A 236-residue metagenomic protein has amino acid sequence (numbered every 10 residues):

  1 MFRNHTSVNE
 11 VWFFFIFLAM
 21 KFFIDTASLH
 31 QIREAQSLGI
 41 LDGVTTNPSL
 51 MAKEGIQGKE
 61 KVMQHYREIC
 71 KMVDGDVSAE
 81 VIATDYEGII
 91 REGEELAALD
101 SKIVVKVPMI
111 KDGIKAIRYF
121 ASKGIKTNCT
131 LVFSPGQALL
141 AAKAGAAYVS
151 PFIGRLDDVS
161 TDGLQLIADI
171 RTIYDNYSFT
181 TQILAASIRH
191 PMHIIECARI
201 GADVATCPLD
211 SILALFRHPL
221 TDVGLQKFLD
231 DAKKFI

Functional and structural regions predicted by a protein language model:
F2-F14: Intrinsically disordered, low-complexity segments enriched in serine/proline and basic residues
F22-I24, S28-I32, L38-I40, T46-Y119 (+1 more regions): Active-site beta->alpha loop and helix N-cap motifs at the rims of alpha/beta catalytic domains
Q31-A35, G88-E92, G136-A144, H190-A202: Catalytic cores of alpha/beta
G39-G43, L99-I103, Y119-N128, K143-S150 (+1 more regions): Glycine-enriched alpha-helix->loop->beta-strand junction motifs that scaffold or abut catalytic
N47, V105, A141, C197 (+1 more regions): Conserved, mostly hydrophobic/aromatic
P48-A52, L131, Y148-V159, A202-T221: Glycine-rich phosphate-binding active-site loops on the catalytic face of alpha/beta enzymes
M63-V77, I114-K123, Q165-I183, L229-D231: Alpha-helix-loop-beta-strand connector modules within alpha/beta enzyme cores
Y174-I236: C-terminal alpha-helical cap/extension of soluble enzyme domains
